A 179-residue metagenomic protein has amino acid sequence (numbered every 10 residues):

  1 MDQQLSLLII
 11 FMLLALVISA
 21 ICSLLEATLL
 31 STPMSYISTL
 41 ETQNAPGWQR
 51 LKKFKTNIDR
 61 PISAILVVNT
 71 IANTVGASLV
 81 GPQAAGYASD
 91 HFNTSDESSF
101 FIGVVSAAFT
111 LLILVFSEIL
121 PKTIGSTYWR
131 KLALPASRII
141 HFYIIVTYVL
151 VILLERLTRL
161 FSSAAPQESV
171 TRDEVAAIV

Functional and structural regions predicted by a protein language model:
M1-V179: Membrane-embedded alpha-helical segments of inner-membrane proteins
